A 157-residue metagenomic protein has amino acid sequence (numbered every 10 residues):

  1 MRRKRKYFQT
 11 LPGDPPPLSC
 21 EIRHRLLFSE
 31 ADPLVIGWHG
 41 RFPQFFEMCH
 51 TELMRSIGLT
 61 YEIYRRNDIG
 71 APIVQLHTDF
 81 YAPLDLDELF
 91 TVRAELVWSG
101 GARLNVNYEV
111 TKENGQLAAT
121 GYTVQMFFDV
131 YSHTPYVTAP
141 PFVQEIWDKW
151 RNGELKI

Functional and structural regions predicted by a protein language model:
R2-Q75, D129-I157: Hot-dog-fold acyl-thioester-processing enzymes
C20, A119-G121: Extracellular and select intracellular beta-sandwich modules with Ser/Thr-enriched, small-residue motifs on
L53-L104, A118: Hydrophobic beta-strand-centered segment that forms part of the acyl-chain substrate-binding groove
N105-V106, T123: Short loop/turn microsegments at loop-to-beta-strand junctions
E109-K112: Core beta-strand residues in small-molecule sensory/regulatory alpha/beta domains
N114-Q116: A glycine-centered beta-loop-beta connector
G121-T123, A139: Short hydrophobic alpha-helix segments
V124-F128: Short, solvent-exposed aromatic-acidic interface loops
